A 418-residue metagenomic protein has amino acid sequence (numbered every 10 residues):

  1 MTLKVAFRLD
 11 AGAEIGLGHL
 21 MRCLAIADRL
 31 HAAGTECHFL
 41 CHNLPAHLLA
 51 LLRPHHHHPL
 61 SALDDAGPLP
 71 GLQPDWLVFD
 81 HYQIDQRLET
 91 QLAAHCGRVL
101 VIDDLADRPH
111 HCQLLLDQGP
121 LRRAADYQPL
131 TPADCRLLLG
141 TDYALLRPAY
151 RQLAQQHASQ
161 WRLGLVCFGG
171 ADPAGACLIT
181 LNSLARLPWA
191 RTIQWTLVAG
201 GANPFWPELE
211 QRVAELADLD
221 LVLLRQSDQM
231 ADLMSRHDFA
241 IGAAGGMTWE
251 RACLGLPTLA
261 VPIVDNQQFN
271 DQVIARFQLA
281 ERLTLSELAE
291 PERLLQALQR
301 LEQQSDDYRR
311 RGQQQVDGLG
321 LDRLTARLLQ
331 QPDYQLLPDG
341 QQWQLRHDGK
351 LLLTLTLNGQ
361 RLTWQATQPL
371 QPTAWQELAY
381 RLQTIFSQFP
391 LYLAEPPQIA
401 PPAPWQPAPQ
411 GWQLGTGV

Functional and structural regions predicted by a protein language model:
R8-L17, R22-R29, C41-L130: Active-site and donor-binding regions of nucleotide-sugar-utilizing enzymes
H111-G175, W206-P207: A nucleotide-sugar donor-handling region in carbohydrate enzymes
R162-H237: Donor-nucleotide binding loops and adjacent catalytic segments primarily of GT-B fold Leloir glycosyltransferases
S235-G246: Acidic donor-binding loop of glycosyltransferase active sites
T248-R293: Catalytic binding pocket for nucleotide-activated donors in carbohydrate/polymer assembly enzymes
Q304-G318: A short, well-ordered alpha-helix in the C-terminal region of glycosyltransferases
D317-L337: C-terminal alpha-helical cap of glycosyltransferases
Q342-L352, P390-Q398: Conserved beta-hairpin
